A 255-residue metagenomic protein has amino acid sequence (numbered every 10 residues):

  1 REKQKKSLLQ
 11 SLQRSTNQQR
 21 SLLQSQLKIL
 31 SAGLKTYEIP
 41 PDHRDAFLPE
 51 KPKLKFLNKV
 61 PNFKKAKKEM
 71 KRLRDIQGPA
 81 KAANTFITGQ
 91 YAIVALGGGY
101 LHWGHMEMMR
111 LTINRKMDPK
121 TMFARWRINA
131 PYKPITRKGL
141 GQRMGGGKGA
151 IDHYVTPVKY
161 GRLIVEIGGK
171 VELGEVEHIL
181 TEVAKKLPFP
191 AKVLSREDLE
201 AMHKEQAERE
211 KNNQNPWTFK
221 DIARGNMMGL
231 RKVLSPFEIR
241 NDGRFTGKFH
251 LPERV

Functional and structural regions predicted by a protein language model:
R1-V255: Ribosome-associated RNA-binding proteins
